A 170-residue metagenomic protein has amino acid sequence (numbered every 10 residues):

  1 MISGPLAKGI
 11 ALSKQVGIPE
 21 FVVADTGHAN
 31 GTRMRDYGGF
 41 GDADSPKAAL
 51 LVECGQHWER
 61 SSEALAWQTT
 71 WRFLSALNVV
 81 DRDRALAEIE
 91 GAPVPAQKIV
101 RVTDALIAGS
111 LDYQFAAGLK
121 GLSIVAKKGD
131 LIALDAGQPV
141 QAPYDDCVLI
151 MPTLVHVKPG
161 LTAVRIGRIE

Functional and structural regions predicted by a protein language model:
M1-E170: Structured catalytic-domain cores with a bias toward divalent-metal coordination
